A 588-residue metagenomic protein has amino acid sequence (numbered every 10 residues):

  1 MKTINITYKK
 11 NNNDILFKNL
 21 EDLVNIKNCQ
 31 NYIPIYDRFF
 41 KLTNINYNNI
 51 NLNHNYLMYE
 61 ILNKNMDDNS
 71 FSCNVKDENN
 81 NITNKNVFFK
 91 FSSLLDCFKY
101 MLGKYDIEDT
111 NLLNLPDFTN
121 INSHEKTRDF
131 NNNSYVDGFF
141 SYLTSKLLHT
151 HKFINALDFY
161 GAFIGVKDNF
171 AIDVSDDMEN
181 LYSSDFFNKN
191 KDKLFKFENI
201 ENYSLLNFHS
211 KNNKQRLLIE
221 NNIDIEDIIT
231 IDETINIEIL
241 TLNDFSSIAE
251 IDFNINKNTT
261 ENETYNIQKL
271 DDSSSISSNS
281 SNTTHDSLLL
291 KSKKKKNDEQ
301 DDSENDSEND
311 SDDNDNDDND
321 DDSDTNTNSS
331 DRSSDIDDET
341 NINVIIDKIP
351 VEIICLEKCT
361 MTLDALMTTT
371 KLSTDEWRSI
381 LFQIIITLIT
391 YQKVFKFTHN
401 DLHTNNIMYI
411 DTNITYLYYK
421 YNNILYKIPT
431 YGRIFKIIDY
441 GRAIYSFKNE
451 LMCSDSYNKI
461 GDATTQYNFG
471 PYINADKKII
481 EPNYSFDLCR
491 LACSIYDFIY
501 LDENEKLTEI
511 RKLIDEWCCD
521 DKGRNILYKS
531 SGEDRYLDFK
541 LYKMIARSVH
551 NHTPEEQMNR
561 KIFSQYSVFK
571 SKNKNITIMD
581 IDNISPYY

Functional and structural regions predicted by a protein language model:
M1-T43, N309, Y467-Y588: Helical subdomain adjoining the active site within ATP-dependent kinase catalytic cores
V24-L102: ATP-binding glycine-rich phosphate-binding loop
N69-F71, T83-V87, F153-D158, P350-I354 (+5 more regions): Core residues of folded domains in eukaryotic genome-function proteins
S92-D96, I164-K167, C359-M361, I414 (+2 more regions): Conserved beta-strand elements of beta-rich interaction domains across eukaryotes, especially beta-propellers
D96-L148: The N-lobe alphaC helix and its flanking beta3-alphaC-beta4 segment of protein kinase-like domains, centered on
F98-L115, I154-E376, F447-S454: Conserved structural core of kinase catalytic domains
Y142-H149, K371-H399: Conserved kinase catalytic-core helix
D173, N266-S273, D286, L290-K293 (+5 more regions): Catalytic activation segment of kinase domains across protein kinase-like and atypical kinase folds
